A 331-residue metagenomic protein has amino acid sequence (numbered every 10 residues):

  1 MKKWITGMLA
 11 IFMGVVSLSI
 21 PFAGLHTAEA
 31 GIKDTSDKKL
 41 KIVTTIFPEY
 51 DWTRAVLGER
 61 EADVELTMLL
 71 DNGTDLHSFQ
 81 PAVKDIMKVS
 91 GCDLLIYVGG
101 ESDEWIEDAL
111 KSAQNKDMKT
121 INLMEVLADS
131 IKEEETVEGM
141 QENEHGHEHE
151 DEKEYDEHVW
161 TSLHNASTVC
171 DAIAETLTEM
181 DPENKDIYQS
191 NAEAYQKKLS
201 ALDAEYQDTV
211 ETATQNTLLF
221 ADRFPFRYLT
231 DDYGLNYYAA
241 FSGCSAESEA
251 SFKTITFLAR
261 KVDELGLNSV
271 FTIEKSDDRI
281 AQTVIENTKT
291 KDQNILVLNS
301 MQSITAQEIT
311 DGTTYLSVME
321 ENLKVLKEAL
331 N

Functional and structural regions predicted by a protein language model:
W4-G7, G14-N331: Extracytoplasmic metal-acquisition and chelation regions
